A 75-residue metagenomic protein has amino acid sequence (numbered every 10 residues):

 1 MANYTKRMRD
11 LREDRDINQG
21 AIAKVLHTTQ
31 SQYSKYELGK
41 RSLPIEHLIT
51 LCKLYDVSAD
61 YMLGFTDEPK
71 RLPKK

Functional and structural regions predicted by a protein language model:
Y4, M8, S58-A59: Hydrophobic side chains within well-formed alpha-helices
K6-V25: Short basic helix-loop element that most often maps to the first helix and adjoining turn of HTH DNA-binding modules
M8, I22-A23, Y33-Y36, M62: Conserved hydrophobic/aromatic packing and binding residues within compact polymer-binding modules
D10, D14, T28, L54-V57 (+1 more regions): Conserved amphipathic alpha-helical interaction elements at protein-protein interfaces in regulatory, energy-coupling
L26-S42: Recognition helix of helix-turn-helix/homeodomain-like DNA-binding domains that insert into the DNA major groove
H27, E46-Y61: DNA major-groove recognition helix of helix-turn-helix/homeodomain DNA-binding modules
L63-K75: Short, charged recognition helix plus adjacent turn of helix-turn-helix-like nucleic-acid-binding domains
